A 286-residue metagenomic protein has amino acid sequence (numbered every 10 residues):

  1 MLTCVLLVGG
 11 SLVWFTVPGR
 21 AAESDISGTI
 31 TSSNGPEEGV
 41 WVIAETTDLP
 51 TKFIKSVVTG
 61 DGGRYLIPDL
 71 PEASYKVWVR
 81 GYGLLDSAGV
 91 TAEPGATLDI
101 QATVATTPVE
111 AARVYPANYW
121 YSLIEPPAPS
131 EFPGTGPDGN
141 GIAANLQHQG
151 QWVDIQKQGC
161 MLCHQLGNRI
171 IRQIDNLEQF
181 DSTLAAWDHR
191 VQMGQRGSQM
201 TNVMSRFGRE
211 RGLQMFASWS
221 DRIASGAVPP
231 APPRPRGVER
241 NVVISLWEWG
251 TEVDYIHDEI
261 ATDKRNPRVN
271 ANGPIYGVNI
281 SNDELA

Functional and structural regions predicted by a protein language model:
S24, S32-D48, E72, Y121-G136: Short, ordered, surface-exposed loop/turn motifs in non-cytosolic proteins
S27, A92-V114: Extracellular beta-sheet/turn segments enriched in Thr/Pro/Gly and aliphatic residues
P36-E38, L66-S74, Y82: Short Pro-Gly-centered beta-turn/loop motif in secreted/extracellular proteins
T46-K52, S74-E93: A short, solvent-exposed loop/turn motif at the edges and junctions of modular extracellular/periplasmic domains
T47-L66: Short, acidic Ser/Thr/Gly-rich low-complexity loop/linker segments typical of extracellular and cell-surface proteins
K157-N168: The canonical Cys-X-X-Cys-His
R196-P235: C-terminal capping alpha-helices of c-type cytochrome domains
E252-A271: Structural signature of eukaryotic scaffold interfaces centered on beta-propeller domains
